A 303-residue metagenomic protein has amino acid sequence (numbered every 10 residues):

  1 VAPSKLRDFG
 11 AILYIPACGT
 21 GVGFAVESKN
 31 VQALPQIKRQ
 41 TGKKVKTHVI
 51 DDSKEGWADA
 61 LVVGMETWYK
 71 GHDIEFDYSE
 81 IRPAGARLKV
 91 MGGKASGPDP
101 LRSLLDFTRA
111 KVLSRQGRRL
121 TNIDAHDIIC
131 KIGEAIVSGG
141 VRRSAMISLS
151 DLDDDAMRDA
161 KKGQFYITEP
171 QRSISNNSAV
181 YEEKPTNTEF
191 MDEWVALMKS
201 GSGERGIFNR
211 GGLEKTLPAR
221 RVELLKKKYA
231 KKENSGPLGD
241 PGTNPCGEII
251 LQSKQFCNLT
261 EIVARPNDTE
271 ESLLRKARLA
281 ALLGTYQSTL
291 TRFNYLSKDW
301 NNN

Functional and structural regions predicted by a protein language model:
V1-V90, K94, P100-L101, K199-N303: Function-dense linear segments that define catalytic or interfacial modules in macromolecule-processing proteins
V45, V49, S53-E66, D99-A135 (+3 more regions): Alpha/propeptide regions of enzymes that mature by internal proteolysis
H72-F76, R115-D127, I136-S148, T289-N302: Flexible, glycine/charged-enriched surface loops at secondary-structure junctions
D99, A110-K111, E134-K231: Conserved, charged catalytic cores of large soluble enzymes
